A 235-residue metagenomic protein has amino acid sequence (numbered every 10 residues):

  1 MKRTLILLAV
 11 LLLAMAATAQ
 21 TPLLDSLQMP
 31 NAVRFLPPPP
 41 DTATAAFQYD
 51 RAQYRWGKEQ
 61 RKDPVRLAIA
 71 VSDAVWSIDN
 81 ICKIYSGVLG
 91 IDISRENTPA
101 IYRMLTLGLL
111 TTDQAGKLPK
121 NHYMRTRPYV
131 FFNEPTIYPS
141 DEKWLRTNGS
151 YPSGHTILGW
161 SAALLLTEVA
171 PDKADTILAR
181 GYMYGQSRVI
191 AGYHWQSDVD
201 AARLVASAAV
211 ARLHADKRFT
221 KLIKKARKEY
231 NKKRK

Functional and structural regions predicted by a protein language model:
T4-L13: Sec-dependent N-terminal signal peptides
L12-L13, L165, A208: Alpha-helical transmembrane segments and their juxtamembrane interfaces
A17-A19: Boundary at the C-terminal end of the N-terminal hydrophobic targeting segment
T21-A191, R212-A215, L222, N231-K235: Hydrophobic alpha-helical bundle signature of multipass membrane enzymes
H155, H194, A202: Histidine-centered divalent metal-coordination motifs
A202-K224: C-terminal domain-closing interface element
